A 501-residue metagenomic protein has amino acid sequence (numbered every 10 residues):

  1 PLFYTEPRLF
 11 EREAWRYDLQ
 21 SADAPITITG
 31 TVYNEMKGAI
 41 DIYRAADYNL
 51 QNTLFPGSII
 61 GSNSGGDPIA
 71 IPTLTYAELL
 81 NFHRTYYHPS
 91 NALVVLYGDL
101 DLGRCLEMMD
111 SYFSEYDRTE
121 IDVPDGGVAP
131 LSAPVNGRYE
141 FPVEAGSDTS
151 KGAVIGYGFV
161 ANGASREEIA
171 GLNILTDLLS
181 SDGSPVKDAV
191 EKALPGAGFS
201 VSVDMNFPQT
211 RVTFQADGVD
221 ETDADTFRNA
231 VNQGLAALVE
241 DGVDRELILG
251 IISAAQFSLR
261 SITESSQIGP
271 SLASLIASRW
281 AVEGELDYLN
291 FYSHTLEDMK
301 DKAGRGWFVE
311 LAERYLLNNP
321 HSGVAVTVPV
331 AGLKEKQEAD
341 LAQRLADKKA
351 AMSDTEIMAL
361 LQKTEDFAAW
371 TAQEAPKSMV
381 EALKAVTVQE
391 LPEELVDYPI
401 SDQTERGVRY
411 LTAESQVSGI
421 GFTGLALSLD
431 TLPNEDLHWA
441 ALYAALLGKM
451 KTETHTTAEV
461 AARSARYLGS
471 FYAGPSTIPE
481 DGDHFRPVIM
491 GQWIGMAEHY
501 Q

Functional and structural regions predicted by a protein language model:
P1-F82, A170-N173, S180, V186-A189 (+4 more regions): Acidic/histidine-enriched segments that form metal/cofactor-coordinating and catalytic pocket/exosite environments
A14-R16, D23, T27-I28, Y33 (+3 more regions): Non-catalytic interaction/regulatory segments
Y33, K37, Y43-A45, Q51-N52 (+5 more regions): His/Glu-based metal-binding/catalytic segments typifying zinc-dependent metallopeptidases
M36-Y43, Y48-L93, N162, E221-T222 (+2 more regions): Histidine-acidic residue clusters that define the catalytic metal-binding segment of zinc metallopeptidase domains
S62, R84-S90, D148-K151, M205-T210 (+2 more regions): Short, flexible turn/loop "capping" segments at secondary-structure junctions
N91-V95, V154, R211-T213, S322-V324 (+2 more regions): Beta-sheet entry/capping signal
L106-D122: Glycine-centered hinge/linker elements that transmit conformational signals in sensory and ligand-binding systems
I155-E246, R406-L411, S415, G421-D481: Structured mid-domain segments that build the active-site/substrate or prosthetic-cofactor binding neighborhood
